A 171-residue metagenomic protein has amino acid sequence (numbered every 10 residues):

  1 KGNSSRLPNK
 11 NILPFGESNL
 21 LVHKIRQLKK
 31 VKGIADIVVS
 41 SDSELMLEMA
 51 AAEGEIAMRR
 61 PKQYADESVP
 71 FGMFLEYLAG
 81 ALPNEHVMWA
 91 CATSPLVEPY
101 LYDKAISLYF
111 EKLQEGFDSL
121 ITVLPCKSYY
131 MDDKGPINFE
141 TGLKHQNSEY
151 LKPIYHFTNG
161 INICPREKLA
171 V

Functional and structural regions predicted by a protein language model:
K1, K62, C91, L124-P125: Histidine-centered beta-alpha loop that forms part of the nucleotide-sugar donor binding/catalytic region in diverse
K1-P8: N-terminal nucleotide-binding beta1-loop-alpha1 segment
K10-F15, K62-Y64: Short glycine-enriched, charge-decorated loop/helix-capping segments at active-site entrances that position
L13-P14, V39, W89: Conserved SAM-binding loop
L20-I37, E48: A short, N-terminal amphipathic alpha-helix
A35-I37, H86, D118: Residues at the starts of beta-strands that form the adenosine-phosphate
E44-W89, L96-K104: Short phosphate-binding loop-to-helix
F74, P95-V171: Conserved core of the sugar-phosphate nucleotidyltransferase
